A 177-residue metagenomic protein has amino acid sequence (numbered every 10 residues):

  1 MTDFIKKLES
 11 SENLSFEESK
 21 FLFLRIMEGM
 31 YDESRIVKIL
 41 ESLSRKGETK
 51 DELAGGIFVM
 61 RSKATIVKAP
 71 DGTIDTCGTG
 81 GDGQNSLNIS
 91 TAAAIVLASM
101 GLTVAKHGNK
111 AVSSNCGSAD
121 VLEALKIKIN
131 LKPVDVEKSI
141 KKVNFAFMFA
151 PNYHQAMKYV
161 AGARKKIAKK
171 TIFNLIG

Functional and structural regions predicted by a protein language model:
M1-S86, V104: Acidic, glycine/proline-rich low-complexity segments that act as flexible tails and inter-domain linkers
L40, L87-V143: A glycine-rich phosphate/pyrophosphate-binding beta-strand-loop-alpha-helix module
D75-T76, V104-G108, I129-K132, F147-F149 (+1 more regions): General beta-strand structural signal in soluble alpha/beta enzymes
G78-G83, G108-S114, Y153: Acidic, glycine-rich active-site loops and adjacent beta-strand->loop/helix elements that engage anionic groups
D135-I176: Phosphate/diphosphate-binding glycine-rich loops and adjacent basic-rich segments that engage nucleotide
